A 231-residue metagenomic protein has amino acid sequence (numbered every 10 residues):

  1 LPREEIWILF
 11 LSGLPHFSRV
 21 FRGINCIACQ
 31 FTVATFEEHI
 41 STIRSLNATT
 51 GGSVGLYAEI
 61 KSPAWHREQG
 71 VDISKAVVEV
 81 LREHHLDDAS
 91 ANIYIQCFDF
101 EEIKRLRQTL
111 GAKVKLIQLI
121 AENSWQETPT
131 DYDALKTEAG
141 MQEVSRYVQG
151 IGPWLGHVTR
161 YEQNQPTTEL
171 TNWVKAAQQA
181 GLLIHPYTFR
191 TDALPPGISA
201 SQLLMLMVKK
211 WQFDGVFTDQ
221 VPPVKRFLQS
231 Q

Functional and structural regions predicted by a protein language model:
L1-Q142, R146-Q149, P153-R160, Q178-A180: Metal-dependent phosphodiesterase/phospholipase catalytic core, i.e., the His/Asp/Glu-rich active-site region
P2, P15, P129, P153 (+4 more regions): Proline-rich intrinsically disordered, low-complexity coils
F100, V221-P222: Alpha-helix N-cap/helix-start capping motif
R105, R226-F227: Phosphate- and divalent-cation-binding pockets in alpha/beta enzyme and binding domains that engage nucleotide-derived
L110, L228-Q231: Active-site catalytic pocket residues across diverse enzymes, especially alpha/beta-hydrolases
N123-Q126, D192-A193, V224: Short gly/pro/ser/thr-enriched loop/turn and capping motifs at secondary-structure boundaries
V158-F213, F217-V221, Q229: C-terminal soluble interaction/assembly domains
